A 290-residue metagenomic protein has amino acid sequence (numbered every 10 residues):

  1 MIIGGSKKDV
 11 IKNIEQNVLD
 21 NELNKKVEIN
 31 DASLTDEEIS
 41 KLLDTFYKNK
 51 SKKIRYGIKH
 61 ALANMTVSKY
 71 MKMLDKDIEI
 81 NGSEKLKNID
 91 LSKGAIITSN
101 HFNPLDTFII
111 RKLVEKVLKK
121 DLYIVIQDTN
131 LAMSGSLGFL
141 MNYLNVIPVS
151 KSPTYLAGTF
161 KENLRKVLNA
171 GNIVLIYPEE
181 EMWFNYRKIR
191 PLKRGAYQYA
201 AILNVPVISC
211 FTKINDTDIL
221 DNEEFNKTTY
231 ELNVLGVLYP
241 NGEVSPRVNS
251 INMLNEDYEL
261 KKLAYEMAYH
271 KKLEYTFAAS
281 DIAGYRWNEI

Functional and structural regions predicted by a protein language model:
M1-I96, H101-R111, Y143, R286-I290: Membrane-anchoring hydrophobic helices of lipid-metabolizing enzymes
I2-L34, F160-I290: Non-catalytic C-terminal accessory region of glycerolipid acyltransferases and related lyso-lipid remodeling enzymes
Y56-G57, Q127, P153, N185-R187: A generic secondary-structure micro-motif detector that highlights 1-2 residue hydrophobic/ambivalent hotspots embedded
V67-S68, R111-V114, G138, L164 (+1 more regions): Short amphipathic alpha-helical segments and helix-helix/interface helices
K76-E79, P153-G158, I189-R190: A conditional alpha-helix N-cap/helix-loop micro-motif detector
I80-S83, S134, G158-K161: Structural motif corresponding to alpha-helix initiation and N-cap regions
I89, L140-M141, V167, Y199: Structural alpha-helical scaffold elements that stabilize or flank donor/cofactor-binding regions in carbohydrate
L91-P153: Catalytic core of membrane glycerolipid acyltransferases/transacylases, capturing the structured, soluble-facing
